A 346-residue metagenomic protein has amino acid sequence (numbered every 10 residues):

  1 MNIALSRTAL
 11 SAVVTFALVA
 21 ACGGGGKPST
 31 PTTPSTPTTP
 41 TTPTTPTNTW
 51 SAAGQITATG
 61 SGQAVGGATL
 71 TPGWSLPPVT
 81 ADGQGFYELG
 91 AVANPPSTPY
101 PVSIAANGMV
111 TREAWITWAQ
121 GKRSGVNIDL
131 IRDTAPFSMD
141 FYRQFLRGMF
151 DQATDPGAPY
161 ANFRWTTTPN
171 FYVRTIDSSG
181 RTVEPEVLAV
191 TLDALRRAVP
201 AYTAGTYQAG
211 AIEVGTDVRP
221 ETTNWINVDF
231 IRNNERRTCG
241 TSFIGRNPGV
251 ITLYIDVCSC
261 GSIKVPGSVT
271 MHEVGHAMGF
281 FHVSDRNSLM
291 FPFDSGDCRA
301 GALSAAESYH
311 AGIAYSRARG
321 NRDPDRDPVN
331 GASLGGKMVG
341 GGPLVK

Functional and structural regions predicted by a protein language model:
V19-A21: C-terminal motif of bacterial Sec signal peptides marking the signal peptidase cleavage site
P31-P34, N107-V183, D193-R197, R317-K346: Disordered inhibitory propeptide/activation segment of secreted metzincin zinc metalloprotease zymogens, centered on
T45-T59, T168-N170: A short, Gly/Thr-enriched small/hydrophobic beta-strand-prone motif that recurs across taxa
W50-A52, T59-W74: Short, ordered, surface-exposed loop/turn motifs in non-cytosolic proteins
G66, T71-A91: Short, acidic Ser/Thr/Gly-rich low-complexity loop/linker segments typical of extracellular and cell-surface proteins
N94-W118, T238: A short, solvent-exposed loop/turn motif at the edges and junctions of modular extracellular/periplasmic domains
E184-R286, S295: Metzincin-family zinc-dependent endopeptidase catalytic domain
G249-V265, F281-K346: Metalloprotease/metallohydrolase-associated module, dominated by Zn2+-dependent proteases
